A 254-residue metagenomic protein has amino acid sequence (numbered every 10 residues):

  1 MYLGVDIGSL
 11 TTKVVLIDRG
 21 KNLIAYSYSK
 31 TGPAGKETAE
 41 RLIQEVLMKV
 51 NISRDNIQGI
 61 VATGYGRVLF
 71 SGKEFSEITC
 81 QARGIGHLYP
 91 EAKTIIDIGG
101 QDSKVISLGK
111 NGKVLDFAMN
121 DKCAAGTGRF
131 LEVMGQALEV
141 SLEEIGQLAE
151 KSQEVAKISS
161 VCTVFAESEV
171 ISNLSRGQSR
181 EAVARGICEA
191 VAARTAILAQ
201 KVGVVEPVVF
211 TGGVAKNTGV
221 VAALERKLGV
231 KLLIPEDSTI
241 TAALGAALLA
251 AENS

Functional and structural regions predicted by a protein language model:
Y2-E37, V114, D121-C123: Short glycine-rich, Thr/Ser-proximal phosphate-binding strand/loop in the N-terminal lobe of ATP-dependent enzymes
A25-T31, V50-C80, L115: Short beta-strand-loop/turn "lid" adjacent to the catalytic site in phosphate-handling enzymes
Y65-D116, A196, Q200, G245-E252: Conserved phosphate-binding catalytic cores of ATP/NTP-utilizing and phosphoryl-transfer enzymes
E77, E225-L244: Conserved phosphate-binding/catalytic loops in two-lobed NTP-binding clefts
N111-E154, L248: Glycine-rich phosphate-binding loop plus the immediately following alpha-helix
G128-L131, P235-S254: Glycine-rich phosphate-binding/hydrolytic loop that grips phosphoryl groups
A166-A199, T239: Adenine-nucleotide phosphate-binding core of ATP-dependent small-molecule kinases
V204-K227, T239: Glycine-rich phosphate-binding loops at beta-strand->alpha-helix junctions
